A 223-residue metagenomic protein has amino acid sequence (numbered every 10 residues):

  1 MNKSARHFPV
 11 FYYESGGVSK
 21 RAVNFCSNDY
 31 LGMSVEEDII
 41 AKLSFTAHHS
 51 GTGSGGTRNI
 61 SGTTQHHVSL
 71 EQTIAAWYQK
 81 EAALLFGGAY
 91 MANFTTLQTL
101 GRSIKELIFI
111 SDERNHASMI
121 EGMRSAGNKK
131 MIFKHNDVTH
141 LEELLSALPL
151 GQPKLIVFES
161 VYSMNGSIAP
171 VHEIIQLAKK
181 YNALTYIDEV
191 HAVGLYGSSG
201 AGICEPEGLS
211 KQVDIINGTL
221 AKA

Functional and structural regions predicted by a protein language model:
M1-S50, A183: N-terminal "arm"/small-domain region of PLP-dependent enzymes with the aminotransferase-like
D29, M131, H135-I187: Active-site phosphate-binding strand-loop segment of PLP-dependent enzymes
G32-M33, I60-T63, A117, T139 (+2 more regions): Short, small-residue-enriched loops and turns at beta-alpha junctions that line or gate enzyme active sites
A41-G88: Conserved N-terminal alpha-helix of the aminotransferase class I/II PLP-enzyme fold
Q79, S125-G127, Y181, K211-Q212: Short, structured coil segments at secondary-structure junctions
T99-A117: Conserved PLP-anchoring active-site segment centered on the Schiff-base-forming lysine
E142-L145, M164-N182, H191-I215, K222: Active-site pre-lysine segment of PLP-dependent enzymes
